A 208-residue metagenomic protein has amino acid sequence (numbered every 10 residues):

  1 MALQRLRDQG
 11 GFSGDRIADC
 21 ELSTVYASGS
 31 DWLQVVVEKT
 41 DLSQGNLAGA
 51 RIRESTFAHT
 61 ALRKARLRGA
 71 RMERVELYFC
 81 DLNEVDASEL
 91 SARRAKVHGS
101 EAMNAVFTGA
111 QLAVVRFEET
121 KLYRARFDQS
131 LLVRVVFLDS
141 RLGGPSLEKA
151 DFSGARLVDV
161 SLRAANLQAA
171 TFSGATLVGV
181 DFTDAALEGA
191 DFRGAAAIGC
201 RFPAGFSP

Functional and structural regions predicted by a protein language model:
R7-P208: Tandem repeat scaffolds
